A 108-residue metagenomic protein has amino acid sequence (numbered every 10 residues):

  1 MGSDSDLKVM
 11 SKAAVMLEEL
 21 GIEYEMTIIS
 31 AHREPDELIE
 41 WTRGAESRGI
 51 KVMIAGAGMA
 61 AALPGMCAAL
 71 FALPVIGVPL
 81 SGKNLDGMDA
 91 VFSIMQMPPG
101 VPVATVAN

Functional and structural regions predicted by a protein language model:
M1-R33: Glycine-rich phosphate/diphosphate-binding loop of Rossmann-like nucleotide-binding domains
D4, I29-A31, G58-M59, L80-K83 (+1 more regions): Short, ordered loop/turn segments at secondary-structure junctions
D6-S11, E34-L38, A57-M66, L85-M88: Short glycine/serine/threonine-rich phosphate/pyrophosphate-binding segments that cradle anionic phosphate groups
M16, M66-A69, I94: Hydrophobic/aromatic ligand-binding patch that stacks against planar heteroaromatic rings of cofactors or nucleotides
L20-E23, S47-K51, F71-V75, M88 (+1 more regions): Short coil/turn connectors at secondary-structure junctions
Y24-R48: N-terminal beta-loop-helix "entrance" segment that forms/cooperates in small-molecule cofactor or anionic ligand
W41-L80: Glycine-rich phosphate-binding loop
K83-N108: Short, glycine-/small-residue-rich phosphate/pyrophosphate-handling segment
